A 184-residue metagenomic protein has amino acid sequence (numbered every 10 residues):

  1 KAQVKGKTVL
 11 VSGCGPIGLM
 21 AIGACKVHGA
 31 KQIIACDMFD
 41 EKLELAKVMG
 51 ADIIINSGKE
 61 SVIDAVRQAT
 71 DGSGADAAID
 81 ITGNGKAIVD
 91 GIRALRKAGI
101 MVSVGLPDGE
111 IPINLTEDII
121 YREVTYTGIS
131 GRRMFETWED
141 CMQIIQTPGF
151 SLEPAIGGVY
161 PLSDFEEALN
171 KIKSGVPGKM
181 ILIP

Functional and structural regions predicted by a protein language model:
K1-E60, D64: Mid-domain Rossmann-like dinucleotide-binding core that forms the NAD(H)/NADP(H) cofactor-binding site
Q3, T70, T82, A94-R96: A generic alpha-to-beta junction signature in SAM-dependent methyltransferases
F39, P107, R132: Residues in the short beta-alpha loop(s) of Rossmann-like NAD(P)-binding domains
V62-G72: Conserved amphipathic alpha-helix within the SDR
S73-I79, G99-I100: Short SAM/SAH-binding signature in class I
V89-R93, K97, F135-P184: C-terminal hydrophobic helical "lid"/dimerization subdomain of Rossmann-like NAD(P)H-dependent oxidoreductases
L95-E110, Y126-G128: ADP-ribose/adenylate-binding Rossmann-like module
G105-R122, W138-M142: Rossmann-fold NAD(P)-binding glycine/threonine-rich loop
